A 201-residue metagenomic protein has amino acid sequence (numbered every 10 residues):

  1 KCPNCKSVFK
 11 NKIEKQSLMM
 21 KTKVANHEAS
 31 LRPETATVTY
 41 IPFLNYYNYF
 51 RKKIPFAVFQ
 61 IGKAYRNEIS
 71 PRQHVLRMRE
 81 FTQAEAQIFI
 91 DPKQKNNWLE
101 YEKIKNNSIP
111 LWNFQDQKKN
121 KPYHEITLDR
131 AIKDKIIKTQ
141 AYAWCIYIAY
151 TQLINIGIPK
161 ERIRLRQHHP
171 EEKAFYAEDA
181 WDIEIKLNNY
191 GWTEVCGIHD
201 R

Functional and structural regions predicted by a protein language model:
K1-R201: TRNA-recognition modules of translation machinery and tRNA-sensing kinases, especially anticodon-binding
